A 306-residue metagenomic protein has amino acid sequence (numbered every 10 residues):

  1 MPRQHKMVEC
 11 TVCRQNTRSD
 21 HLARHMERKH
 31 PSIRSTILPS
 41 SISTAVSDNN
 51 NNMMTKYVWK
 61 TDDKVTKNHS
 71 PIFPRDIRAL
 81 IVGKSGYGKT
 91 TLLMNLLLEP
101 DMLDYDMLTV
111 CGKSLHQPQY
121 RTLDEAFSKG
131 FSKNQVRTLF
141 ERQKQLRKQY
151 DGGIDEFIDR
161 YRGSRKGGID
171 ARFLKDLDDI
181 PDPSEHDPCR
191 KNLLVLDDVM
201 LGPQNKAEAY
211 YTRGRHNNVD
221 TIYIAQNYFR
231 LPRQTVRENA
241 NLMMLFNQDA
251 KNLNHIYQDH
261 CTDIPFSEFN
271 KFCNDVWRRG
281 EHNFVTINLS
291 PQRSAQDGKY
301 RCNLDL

Functional and structural regions predicted by a protein language model:
M1-I42: C-terminal recognition-helix end and immediately following basic linker of small zinc-binding "finger" domains
S43-N68, L115: N-terminal pre-Walker A segment at the start of P-loop NTPase domains
D63-K67, I77-Y87, T91-L103, K113-L123 (+1 more regions): Conserved P-loop NTPase motor cores
P74: Residues immediately N-terminal to the Walker A/P-loop in ABC ATPase nucleotide-binding domains
M107: Residues at the starts of beta-strands that form the adenosine-phosphate
V110-L115, E141: A short hydrophobic beta-strand->loop->alpha-helix junction that borders the nucleotide-binding pocket of P-loop NTPases
A126-F140: Acidic, Ser/Thr-rich peripheral helices and adjacent loops at domain boundaries
I264-L306: Conserved AAA+ ATPase small/helical "lid" subdomain
